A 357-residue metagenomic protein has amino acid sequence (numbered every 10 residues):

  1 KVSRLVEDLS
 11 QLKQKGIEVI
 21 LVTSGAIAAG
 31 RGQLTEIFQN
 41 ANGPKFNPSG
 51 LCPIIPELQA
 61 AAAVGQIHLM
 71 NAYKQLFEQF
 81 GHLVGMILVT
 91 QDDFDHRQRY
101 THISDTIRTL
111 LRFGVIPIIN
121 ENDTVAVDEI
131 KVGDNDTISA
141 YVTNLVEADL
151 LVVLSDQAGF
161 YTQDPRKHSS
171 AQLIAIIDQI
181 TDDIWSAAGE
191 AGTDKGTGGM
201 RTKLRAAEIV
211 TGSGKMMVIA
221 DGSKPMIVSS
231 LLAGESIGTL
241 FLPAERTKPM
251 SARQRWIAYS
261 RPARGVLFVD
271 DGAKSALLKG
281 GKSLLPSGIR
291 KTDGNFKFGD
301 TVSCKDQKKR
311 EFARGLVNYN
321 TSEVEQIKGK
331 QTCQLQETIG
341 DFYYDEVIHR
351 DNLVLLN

Functional and structural regions predicted by a protein language model:
K1-L83, I87-N357: C-terminal catalytic "cap/lid" subdomain
